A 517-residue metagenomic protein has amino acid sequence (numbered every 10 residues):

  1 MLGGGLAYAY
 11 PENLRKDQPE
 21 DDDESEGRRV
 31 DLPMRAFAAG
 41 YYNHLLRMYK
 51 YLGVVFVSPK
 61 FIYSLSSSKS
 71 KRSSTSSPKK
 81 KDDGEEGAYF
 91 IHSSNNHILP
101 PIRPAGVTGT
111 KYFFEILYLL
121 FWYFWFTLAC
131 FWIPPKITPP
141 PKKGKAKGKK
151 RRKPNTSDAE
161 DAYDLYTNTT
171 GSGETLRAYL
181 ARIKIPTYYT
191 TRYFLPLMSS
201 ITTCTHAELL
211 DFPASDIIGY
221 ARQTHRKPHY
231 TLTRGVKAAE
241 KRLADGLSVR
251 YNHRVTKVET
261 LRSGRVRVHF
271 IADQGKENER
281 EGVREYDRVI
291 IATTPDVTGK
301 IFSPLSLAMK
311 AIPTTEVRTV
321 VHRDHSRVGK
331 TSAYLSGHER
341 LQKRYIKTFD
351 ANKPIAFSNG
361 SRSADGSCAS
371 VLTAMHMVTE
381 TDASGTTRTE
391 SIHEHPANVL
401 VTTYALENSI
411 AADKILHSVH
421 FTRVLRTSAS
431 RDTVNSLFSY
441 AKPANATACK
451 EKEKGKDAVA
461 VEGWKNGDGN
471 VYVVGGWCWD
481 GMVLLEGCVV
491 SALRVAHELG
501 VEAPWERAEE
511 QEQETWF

Functional and structural regions predicted by a protein language model:
M1-D23: Glycine-rich FAD pyrophosphate-binding loop
K16-S25, S73-D83, T108-K111, Y118 (+9 more regions): Eukaryotic N-terminal low-complexity, Ser/Thr- and Lys/Arg-rich leader segments that predominantly function as
D31-L32, A36-E208: Mobile amphipathic helical/loop "lid" adjacent to a hydrophobic cofactor/ligand pocket
V57, S248-N252, T422, Y472: General small-molecule cofactor/ligand-binding pocket signal
K145-K147, R234, V317-T319, V483: Extended recognition/assembly regions associated with phosphoester-bond processing machinery
A214-R288: Helical element adjacent to the flavin cofactor pocket in flavoenzyme catalytic cores
T256-R262, V266-S428: Mid-domain catalytic core of redox enzymes that form a hydrophobic substrate pocket/lid adjacent to a catalytic redox
D365-F517: Conserved flavin/dinucleotide-binding core of flavoenzymes
